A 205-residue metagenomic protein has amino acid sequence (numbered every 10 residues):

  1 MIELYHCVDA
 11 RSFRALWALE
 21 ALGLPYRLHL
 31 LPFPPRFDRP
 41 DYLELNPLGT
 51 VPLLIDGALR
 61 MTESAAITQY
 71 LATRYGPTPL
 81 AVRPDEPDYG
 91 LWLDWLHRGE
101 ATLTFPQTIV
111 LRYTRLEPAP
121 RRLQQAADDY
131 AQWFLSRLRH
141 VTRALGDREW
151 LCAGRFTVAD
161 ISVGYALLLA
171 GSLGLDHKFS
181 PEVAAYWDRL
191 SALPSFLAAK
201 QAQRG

Functional and structural regions predicted by a protein language model:
M1-Q125: GST-like domain detector, emphasizing the conserved glutathione-binding G-site in the N-terminal thioredoxin-like
P32-F33, A159, A184, R204: Conserved beta-strand edge residues that scaffold enzyme active sites
A72, A166-L167, K200: Active-site-flanking alpha-helical
A72-G76, G146, S191-A192: Residues at helix-coil transition
G99-R189: GST-like fold's C-terminal all-alpha helical module
V183-G205: Long hydrophobic alpha-helical segments typical of transmembrane helices together with their membrane-interfacial
